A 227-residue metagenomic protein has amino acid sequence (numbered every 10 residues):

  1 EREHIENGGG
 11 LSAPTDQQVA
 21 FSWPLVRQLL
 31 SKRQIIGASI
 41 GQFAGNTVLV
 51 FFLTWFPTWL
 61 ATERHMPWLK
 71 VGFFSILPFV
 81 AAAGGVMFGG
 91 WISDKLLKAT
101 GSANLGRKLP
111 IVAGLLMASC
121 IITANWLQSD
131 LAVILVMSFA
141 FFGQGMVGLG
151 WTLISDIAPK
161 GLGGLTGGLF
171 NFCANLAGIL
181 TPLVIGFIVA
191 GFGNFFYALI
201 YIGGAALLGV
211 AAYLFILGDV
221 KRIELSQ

Functional and structural regions predicted by a protein language model:
E1-G37, E63: Juxtamembrane intracellular "pre-TM" segments in multi-pass secondary transporters
Q28-M87, V147, W151, S155 (+1 more regions): Extracytoplasmic gate region of multi-pass secondary transporters
F43, I76, V80, S138 (+1 more regions): Transmembrane alpha-helical cores of Major Facilitator Superfamily
L60-A61, I92-S93, L97, I185-G193: Interfacial helix-cap and linker-helix signal at transmembrane-aqueous boundaries of multi-pass secondary transporters
P67, G106-L109, F187-A205: A membrane-interface helix-boundary motif in multi-pass transporters
V86, F141, S155-N194: A late C-terminal transmembrane helix in Major Facilitator Superfamily
N104-G150: C-terminal transmembrane helical hairpin of 12-TM major facilitator-type secondary transporters
I122-W126, G203-Q227: Multi-pass alpha-helical transporter architecture, strongest for 12-TM Major Facilitator/SLC carriers used
